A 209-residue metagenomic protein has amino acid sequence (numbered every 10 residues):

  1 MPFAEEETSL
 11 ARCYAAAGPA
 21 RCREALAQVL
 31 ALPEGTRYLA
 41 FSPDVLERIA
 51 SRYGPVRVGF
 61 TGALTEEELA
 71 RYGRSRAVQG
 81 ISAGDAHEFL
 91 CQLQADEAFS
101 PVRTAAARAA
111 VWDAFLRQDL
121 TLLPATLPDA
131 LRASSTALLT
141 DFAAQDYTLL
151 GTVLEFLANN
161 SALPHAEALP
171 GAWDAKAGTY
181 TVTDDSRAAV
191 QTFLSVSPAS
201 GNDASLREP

Functional and structural regions predicted by a protein language model:
M1-E7, L139-P209: C-terminal solvent-exposed extensions
M1-F3, P43-R48, A63-E67, Q118-D119 (+1 more regions): Solvent-exposed loop/turn segments at secondary-structure junctions within structured extracellular/periplasmic domains
T8-A17, A31-R37, Q94-R103, D119-L120 (+3 more regions): Second-shell loop/turn segments in exported
A16-S75: Amphipathic, coiled-coil-like alpha-helical scaffolding segments used for oligomerization/assembly
P19-A27, P43-E47, S51, H87-L90 (+5 more regions): Extracytoplasmic/secreted envelope proteins and their assembly/folding machinery, especially bacterial periplasmic
L32-G35, R117-P128, D146-L149, N202: Short, surface-exposed acidic
S51-L131: Flexible, polar/acidic helix-loop-strand segments at domain edges
